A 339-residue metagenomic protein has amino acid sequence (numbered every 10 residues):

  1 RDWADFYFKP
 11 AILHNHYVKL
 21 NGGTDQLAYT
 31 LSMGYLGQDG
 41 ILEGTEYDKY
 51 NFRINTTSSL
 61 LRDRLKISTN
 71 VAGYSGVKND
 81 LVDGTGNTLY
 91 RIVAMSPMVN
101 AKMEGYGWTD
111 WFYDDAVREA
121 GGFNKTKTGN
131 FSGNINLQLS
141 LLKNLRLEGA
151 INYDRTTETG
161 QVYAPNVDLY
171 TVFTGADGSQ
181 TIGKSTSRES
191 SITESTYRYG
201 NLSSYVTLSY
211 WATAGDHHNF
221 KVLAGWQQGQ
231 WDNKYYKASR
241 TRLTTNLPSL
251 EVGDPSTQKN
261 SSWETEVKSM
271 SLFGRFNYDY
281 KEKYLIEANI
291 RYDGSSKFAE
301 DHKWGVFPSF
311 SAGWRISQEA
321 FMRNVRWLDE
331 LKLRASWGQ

Functional and structural regions predicted by a protein language model:
R1, I41-Y47, N51-S132, E148-A150 (+2 more regions): Surface-exposed loop/interface segments of Gram-negative outer-membrane beta-barrel transport/assembly proteins
R1-E43, V82-D83, R118-G121, Q138-S140: Residues embedded in well-ordered regular secondary structure
V18, I54, G133-I135, V206-L208 (+4 more regions): Membrane-embedded beta-strands of outer-membrane beta-barrel proteins, especially the hydrophobic/small aromatic
N21-D25, T57-L61, Q138-S140, N144-R146 (+4 more regions): Structural signature of outer-membrane beta-barrel channels/translocons
M33-D39, I286-S295, A335: Transmembrane beta-strand segments that form the barrel wall of outer-membrane beta-barrel proteins
I41-E43, S296-D301: Solvent-exposed loop/turn segments connecting transmembrane beta-strands in outer-membrane beta-barrel proteins
L250-G253, D301, F307: Outer-membrane beta-barrel domain signature, especially the mid-to-C-terminal portions of large Gram-negative OMP
